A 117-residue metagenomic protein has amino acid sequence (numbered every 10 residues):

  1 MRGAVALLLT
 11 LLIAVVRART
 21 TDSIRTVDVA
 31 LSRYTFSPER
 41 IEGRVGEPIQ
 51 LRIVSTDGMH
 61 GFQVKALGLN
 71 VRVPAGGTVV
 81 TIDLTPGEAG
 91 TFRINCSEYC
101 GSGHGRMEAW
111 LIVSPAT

Functional and structural regions predicted by a protein language model:
M1-V5: Bacterial N-terminal signal peptides that target proteins for export
A6-L12: Bacterial N-terminal signal peptides
V15-D22, A75-T117: Extracellular/periplasmic metallocenter environments
D22-G46: N-terminal edge beta-strand
T26, D57-G77, S102-A109: Histidine- and aromatic-enriched segments that form or immediately flank copper-ligand environments
D28-A30, P48-R52, Q63, R93-N95 (+1 more regions): Soluble periplasmic/extracytoplasmic beta-strand elements of cell-envelope proteins
S32-Y34, G46-P48, V54-G58, L67 (+4 more regions): Solvent-exposed coil/turn segments that connect beta secondary-structure elements in extracytoplasmic/periplasmic
E39-I41, G68-V73, D83: Beta-strand-rich interaction surfaces with strong enrichment in secreted/lumenal proteins
